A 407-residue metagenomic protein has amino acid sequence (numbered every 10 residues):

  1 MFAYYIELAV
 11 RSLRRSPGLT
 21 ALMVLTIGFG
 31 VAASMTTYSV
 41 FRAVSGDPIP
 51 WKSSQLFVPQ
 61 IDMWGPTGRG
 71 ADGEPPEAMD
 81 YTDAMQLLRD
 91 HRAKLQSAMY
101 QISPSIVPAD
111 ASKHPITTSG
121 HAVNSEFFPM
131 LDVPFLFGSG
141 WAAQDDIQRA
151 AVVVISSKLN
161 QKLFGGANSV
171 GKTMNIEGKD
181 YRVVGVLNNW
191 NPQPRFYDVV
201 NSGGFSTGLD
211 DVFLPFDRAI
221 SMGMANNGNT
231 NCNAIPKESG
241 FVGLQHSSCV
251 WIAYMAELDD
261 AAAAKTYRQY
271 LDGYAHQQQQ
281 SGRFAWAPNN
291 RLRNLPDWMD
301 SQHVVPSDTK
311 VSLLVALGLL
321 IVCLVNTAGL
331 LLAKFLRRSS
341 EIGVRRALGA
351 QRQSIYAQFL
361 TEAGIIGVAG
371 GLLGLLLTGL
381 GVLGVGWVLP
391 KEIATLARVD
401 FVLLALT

Functional and structural regions predicted by a protein language model:
I6-G18, V325-I366: Intracellular coupling helices
R15-I49: Short, strongly hydrophobic transmembrane alpha-helices
G30, G343-Q351, G370-T378: A short glycine-centered flexible hinge/capping loop motif at secondary-structure junctions
T37-L163, A167, I176-R182, P192-R195 (+2 more regions): Structured, solvent-exposed hinge/loop segments at the ends of secondary-structure elements
E126-G140, A151-H303: Mid-to-C-terminal secondary-structure elements that act as membrane-proximal/extracytoplasmic interface segments
Q302-G318: N-terminal membrane-entry
L317-T327, I365-V368, L375: Hydrophobic transmembrane alpha-helices
A363-T407: Small-residue-rich transmembrane alpha-helices
